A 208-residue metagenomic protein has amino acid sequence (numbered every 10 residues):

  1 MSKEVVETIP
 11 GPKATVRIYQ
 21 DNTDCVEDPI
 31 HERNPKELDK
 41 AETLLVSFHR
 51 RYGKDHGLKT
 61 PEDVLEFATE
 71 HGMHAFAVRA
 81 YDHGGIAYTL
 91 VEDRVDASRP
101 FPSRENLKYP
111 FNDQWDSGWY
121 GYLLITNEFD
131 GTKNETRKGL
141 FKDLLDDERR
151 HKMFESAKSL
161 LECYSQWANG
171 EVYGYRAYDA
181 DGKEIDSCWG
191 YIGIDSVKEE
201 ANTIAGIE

Functional and structural regions predicted by a protein language model:
M1-E208: Acidic interaction surfaces
